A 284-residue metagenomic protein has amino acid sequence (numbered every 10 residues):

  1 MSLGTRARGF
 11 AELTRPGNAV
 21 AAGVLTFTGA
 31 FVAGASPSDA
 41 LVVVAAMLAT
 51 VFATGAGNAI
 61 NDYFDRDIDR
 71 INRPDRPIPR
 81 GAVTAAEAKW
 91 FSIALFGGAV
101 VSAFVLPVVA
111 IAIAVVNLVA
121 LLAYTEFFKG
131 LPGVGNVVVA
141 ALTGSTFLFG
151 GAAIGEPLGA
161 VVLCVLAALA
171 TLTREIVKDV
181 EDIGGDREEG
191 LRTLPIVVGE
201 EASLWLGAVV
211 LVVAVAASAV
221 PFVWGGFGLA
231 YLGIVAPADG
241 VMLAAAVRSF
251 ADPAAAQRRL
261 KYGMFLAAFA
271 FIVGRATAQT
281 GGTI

Functional and structural regions predicted by a protein language model:
M1-I284: Multi-pass alpha-helical membrane architecture of UbiA-family and related isoprenoid/lipid prenyltransferases
